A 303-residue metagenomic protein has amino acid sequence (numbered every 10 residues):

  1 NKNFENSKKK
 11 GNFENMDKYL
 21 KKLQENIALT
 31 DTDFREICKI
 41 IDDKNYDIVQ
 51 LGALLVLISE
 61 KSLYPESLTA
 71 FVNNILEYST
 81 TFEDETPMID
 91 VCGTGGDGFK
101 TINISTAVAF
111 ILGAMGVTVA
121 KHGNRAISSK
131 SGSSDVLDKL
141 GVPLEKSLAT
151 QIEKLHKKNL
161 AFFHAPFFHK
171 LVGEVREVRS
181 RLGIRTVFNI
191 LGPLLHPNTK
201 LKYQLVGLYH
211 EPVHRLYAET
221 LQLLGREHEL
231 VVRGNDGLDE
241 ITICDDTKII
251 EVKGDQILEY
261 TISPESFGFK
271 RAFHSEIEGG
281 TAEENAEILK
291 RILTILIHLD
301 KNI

Functional and structural regions predicted by a protein language model:
N3-N6, N12: Short, positively charged and aromatic/hydrophobic N-terminal segments
N15-T101, M115, V119, H274 (+1 more regions): Acidic, glycine/proline-rich low-complexity segments that act as flexible tails and inter-domain linkers
M16, I27-F34, D47, L51 (+13 more regions): Generic structural signal for well-ordered, non-membrane alpha-helical segments in soluble metabolic enzymes
K22, E77-T80, T101, G116 (+2 more regions): Glycine-rich anion-binding loops and their surrounding alpha/beta cores
E36, A70, N74, A107-F110 (+2 more regions): Alpha-helical scaffolding segments of alpha/beta enzyme cores, especially the outer helices of TIM-barrel or partial
D84-C92, A120-A126, F188-L194: Core alpha/beta catalytic barrel or barrel-like domain that forms the active/cofactor pocket in diverse metabolic
G93, D97-L155: A generic, well-ordered mixed alpha/beta core segment in the N-terminal half of proteins
